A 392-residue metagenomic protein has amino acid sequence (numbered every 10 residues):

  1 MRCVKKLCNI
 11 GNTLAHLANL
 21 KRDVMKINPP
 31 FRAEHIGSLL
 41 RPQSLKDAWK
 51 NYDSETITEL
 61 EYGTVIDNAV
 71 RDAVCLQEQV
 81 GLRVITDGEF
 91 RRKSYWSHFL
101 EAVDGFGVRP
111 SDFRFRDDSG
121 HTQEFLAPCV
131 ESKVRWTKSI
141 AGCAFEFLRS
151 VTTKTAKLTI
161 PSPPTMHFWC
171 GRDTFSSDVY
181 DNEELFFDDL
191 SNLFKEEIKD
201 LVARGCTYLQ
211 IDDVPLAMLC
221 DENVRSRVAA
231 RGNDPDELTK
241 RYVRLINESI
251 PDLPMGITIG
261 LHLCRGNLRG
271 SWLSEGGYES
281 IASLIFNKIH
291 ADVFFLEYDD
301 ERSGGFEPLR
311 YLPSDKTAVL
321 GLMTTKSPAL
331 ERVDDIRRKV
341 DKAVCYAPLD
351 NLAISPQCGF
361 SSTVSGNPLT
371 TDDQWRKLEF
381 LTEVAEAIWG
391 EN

Functional and structural regions predicted by a protein language model:
H16, K21-N392: Domain-level signal for soluble alpha/beta catalytic cores
